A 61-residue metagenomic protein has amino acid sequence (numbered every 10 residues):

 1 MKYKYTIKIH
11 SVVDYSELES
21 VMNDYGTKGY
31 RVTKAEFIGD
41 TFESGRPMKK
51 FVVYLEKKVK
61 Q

Functional and structural regions predicted by a protein language model:
M1-Q61: Terminus-proximal functional modules
